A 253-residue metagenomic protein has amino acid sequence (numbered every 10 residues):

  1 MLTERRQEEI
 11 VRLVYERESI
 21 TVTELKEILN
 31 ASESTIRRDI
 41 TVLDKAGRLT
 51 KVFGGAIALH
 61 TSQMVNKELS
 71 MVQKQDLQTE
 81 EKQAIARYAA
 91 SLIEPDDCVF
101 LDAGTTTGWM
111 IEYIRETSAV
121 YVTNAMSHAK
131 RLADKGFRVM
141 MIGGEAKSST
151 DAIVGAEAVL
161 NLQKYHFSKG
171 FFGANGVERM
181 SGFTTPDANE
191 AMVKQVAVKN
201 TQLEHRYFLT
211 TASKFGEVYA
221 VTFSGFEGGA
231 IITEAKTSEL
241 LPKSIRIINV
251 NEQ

Functional and structural regions predicted by a protein language model:
L2-R5, R12-T23, I28, R38-F100 (+4 more regions): HTH-adjacent hinge/linker in prokaryotic transcriptional regulators
L2-R5, V11-R12, T21-V22, S32 (+3 more regions): Conserved phosphate- and dinucleotide-binding cores of soluble alpha/beta proteins, encompassing both enzyme active
T35: Residues in the helix-turn-helix
T105-G108: Gly/Ser/Thr-rich loops at beta-strand to alpha-helix junctions that form or flank small-molecule/cofactor-binding
